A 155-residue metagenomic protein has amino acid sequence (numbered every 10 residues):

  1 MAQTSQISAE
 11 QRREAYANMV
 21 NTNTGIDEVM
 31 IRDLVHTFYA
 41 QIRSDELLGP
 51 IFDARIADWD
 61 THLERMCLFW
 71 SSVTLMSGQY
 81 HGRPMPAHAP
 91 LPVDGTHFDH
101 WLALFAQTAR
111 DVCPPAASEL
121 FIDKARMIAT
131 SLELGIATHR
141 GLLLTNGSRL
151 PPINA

Functional and structural regions predicted by a protein language model:
M1-A155: Core of compact, soluble alpha-helical bundle domains
